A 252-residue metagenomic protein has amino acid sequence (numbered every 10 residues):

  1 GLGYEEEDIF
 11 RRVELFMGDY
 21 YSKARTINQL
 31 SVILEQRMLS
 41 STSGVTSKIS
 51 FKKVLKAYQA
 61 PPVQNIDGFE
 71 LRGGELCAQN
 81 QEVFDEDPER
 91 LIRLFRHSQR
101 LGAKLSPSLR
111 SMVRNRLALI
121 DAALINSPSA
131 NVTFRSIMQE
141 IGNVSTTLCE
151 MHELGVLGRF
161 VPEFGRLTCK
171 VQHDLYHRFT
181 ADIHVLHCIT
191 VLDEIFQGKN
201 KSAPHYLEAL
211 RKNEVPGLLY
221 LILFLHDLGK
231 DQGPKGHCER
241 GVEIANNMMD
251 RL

Functional and structural regions predicted by a protein language model:
G1-H177: Non-catalytic interface/linker regions that flank or bridge core catalytic/transmembrane domains
G1-V32, Q36, T180, L207-L252: Divalent metal-dependent catalytic cores for phosphoryl transfer on phosphate-bearing substrates
A57-G74, E153-H173, F179-L223, L228: Active-site-adjacent "gating/activation" loops or surface patches in catalytic cores
Q99-S108, F196-N200, D231-Q232: Short helix-capping/linker segments at secondary-structure and domain boundaries
